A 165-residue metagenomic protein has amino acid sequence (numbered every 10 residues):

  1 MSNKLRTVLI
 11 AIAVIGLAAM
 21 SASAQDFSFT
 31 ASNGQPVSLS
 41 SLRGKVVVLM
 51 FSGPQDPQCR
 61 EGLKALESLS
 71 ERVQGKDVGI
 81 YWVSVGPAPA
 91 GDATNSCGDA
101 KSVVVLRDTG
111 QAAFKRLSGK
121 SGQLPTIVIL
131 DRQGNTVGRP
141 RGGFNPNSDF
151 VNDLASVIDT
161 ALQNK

Functional and structural regions predicted by a protein language model:
M1-I12: Bacterial N-terminal signal peptides that target proteins for export
M20-A24: Sec/Tat signal peptide C-region and signal peptidase I cleavage site
Q25, V46, L124-T126: Short loop/turn microsegments at loop-to-beta-strand junctions
F27-V47: A short beta-strand-turn-helix
S40-R60: Short active-site neighborhood of thiol/selenol oxidoreductases, capturing the structured segment around
R60-D99, G110-K115: Structural microenvironment flanking redox-active thiols in thiol-disulfide oxidoreductases
K101-V104, G119-V128: Structural micro-motif
I129-K165: Thiol-/selenol-based redox modules, centered on thioredoxin-like and closely related oxidoreductase domains
